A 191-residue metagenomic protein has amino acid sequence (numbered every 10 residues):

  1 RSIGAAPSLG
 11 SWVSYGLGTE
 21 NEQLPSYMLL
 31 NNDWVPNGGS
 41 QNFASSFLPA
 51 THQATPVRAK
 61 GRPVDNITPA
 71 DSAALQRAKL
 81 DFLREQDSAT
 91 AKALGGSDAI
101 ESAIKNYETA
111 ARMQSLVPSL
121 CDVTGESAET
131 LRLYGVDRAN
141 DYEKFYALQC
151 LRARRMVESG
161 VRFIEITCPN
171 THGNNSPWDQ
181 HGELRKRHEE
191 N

Functional and structural regions predicted by a protein language model:
R1-N191: Ligand-binding pockets and gating/stacking loops
